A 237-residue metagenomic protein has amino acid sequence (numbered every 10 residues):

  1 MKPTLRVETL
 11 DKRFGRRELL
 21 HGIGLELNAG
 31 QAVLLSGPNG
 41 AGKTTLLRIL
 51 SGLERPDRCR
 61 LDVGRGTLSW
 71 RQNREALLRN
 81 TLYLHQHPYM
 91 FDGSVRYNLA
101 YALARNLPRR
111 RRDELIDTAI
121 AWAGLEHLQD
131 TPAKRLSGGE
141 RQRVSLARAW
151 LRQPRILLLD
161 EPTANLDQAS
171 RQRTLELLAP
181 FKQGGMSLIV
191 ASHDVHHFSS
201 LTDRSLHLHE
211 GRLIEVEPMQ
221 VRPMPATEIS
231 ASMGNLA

Functional and structural regions predicted by a protein language model:
S51: Helix-to-loop junction immediately C-terminal to a conserved catalytic motif
R60-A76: ABC ATPase NBD Q-loop/coupling interface
H87-Y97: Conserved catalytic motifs of ABC-family nucleotide-binding domains
R111-L128: Conserved ABC ATPase "signature" region
P132-L136, E140: Conserved ABC ATPase signature
L157-D160: Catalytic Walker B motif of ABC-type/P-loop ATPase nucleotide-binding domains
S192-H193: H-loop/switch region of ABC-family ATPase nucleotide-binding domains
